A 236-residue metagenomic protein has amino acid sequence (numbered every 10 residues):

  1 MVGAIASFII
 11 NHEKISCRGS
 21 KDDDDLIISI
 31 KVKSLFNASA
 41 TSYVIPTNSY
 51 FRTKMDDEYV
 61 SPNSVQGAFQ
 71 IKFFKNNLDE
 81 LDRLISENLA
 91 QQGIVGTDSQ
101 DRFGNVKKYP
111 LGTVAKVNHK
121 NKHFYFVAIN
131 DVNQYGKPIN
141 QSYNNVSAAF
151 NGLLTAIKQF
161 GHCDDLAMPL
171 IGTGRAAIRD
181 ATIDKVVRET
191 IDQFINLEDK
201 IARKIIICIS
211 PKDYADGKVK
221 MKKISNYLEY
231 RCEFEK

Functional and structural regions predicted by a protein language model:
M1-K236: Macrodomain-like recognition of ADP-ribose-binding/processing modules
